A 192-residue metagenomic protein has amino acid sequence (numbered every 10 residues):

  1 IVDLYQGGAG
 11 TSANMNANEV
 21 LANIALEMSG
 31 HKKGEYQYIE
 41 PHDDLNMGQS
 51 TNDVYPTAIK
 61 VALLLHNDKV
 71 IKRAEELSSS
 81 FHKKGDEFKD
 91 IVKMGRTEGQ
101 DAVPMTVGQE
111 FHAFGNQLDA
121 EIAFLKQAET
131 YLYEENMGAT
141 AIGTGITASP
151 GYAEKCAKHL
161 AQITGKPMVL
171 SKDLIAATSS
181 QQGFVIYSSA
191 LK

Functional and structural regions predicted by a protein language model:
I1-K192: Conserved, well-structured ligand/cofactor-binding cores
